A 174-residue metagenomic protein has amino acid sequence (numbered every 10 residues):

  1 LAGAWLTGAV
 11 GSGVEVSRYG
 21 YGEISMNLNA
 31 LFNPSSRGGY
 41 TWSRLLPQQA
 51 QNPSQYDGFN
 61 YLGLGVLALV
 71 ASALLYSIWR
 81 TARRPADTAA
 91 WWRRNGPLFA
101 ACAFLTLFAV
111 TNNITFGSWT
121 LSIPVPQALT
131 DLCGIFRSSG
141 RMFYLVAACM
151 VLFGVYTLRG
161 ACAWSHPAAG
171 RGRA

Functional and structural regions predicted by a protein language model:
L1, L152, T157-A174: Signature aromatic-anchored transmembrane alpha helix within multi-pass, membrane-resident enzymes that catalyze glycan
A2-G13, L28-S43, G96-I135: Membrane-interface helix-loop junctions at the exits of transmembrane helices
A2-S77: Periplasmic/ER-lumenal interhelical loops and adjacent helix-loop junctions in multi-pass membrane proteins
W5-L6, A73-I78, T106, V110 (+1 more regions): Hydrophobic membrane-targeting alpha-helices
V10-V14, I78, A82-R83, L158-H166: Membrane-interfacial segments
G63-A89, A103-L107: Hydrophobic, aromatic-rich transmembrane alpha-helices and their immediate juxtamembrane boundary segments
L64, L121-G160: Hydrophobic/aromatic-rich transmembrane helices and adjacent perimembrane loops
D87-C102, G170-R173: Membrane-interfacial loop-to-transmembrane alpha-helix junctions, especially the N-terminal start
